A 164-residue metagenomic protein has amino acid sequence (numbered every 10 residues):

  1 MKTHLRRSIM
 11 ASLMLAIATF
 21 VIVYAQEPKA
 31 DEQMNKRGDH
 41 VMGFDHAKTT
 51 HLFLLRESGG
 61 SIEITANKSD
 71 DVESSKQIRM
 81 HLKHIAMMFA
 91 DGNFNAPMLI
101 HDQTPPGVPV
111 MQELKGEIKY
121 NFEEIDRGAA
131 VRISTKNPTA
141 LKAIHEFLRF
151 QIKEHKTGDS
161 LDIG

Functional and structural regions predicted by a protein language model:
K2-S12: Bacterial N-terminal signal peptides that target proteins for export
L5, V21-Y24: Serine/threonine-rich, low-complexity intrinsically disordered segments
A11-F20: Bacterial N-terminal signal peptides
V23-G164: Intrinsically disordered, low-complexity terminal tails/loops enriched in metal-binding residues
